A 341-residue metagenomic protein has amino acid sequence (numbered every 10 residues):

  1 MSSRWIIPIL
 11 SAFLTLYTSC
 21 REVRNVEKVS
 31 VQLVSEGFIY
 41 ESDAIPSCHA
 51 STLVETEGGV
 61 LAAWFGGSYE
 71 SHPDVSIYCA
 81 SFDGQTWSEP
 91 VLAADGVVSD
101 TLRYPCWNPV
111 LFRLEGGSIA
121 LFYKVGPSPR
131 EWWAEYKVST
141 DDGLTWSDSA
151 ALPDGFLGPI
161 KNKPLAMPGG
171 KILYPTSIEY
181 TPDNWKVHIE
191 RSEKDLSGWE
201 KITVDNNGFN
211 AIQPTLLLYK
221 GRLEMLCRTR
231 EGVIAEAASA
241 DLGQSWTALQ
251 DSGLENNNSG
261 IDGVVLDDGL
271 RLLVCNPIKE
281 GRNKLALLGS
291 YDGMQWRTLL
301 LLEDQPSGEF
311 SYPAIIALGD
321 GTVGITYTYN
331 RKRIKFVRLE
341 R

Functional and structural regions predicted by a protein language model:
M1-V26: Bacterial Sec-dependent N-terminal signal peptides
C20-R341: Asp-box/BNR beta-propeller blade signature and adjacent active/binding-site loops in extracellular glycan-interacting
